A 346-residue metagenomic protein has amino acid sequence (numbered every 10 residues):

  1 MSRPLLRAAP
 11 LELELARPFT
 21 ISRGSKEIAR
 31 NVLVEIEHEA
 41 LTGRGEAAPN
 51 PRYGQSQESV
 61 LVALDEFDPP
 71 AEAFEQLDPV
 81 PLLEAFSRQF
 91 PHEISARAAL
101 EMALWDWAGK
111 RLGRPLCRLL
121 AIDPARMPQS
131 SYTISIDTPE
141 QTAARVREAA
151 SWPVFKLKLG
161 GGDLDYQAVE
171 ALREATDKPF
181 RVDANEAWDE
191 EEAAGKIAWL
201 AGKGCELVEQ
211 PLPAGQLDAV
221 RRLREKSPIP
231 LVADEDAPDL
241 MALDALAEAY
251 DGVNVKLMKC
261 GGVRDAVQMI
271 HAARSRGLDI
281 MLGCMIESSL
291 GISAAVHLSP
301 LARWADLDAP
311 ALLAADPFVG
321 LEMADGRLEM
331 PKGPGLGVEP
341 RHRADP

Functional and structural regions predicted by a protein language model:
M1-L15, N31-L33, E39, M285-P346: Flexible C-terminal active-site loop/helix
S2-P10, G24, I36-H38, T42-R111: Metal- or metallocofactor-binding catalytic centers and their adjacent structured scaffolds across diverse enzyme
S22-E27, P334: Short Gly/Pro-enriched turn/cap motifs at secondary-structure boundaries
V34, A40, L100, G113 (+6 more regions): Conserved, mostly hydrophobic/aromatic
G43-G45, P128-I134, P153-L157, F180-A184 (+5 more regions): Hydrophobic faces of well-ordered beta-strands that scaffold small-molecule active sites in alpha/beta enzyme cores
A108-G109, R173, R224, A273: A generic structural signal for well-ordered alpha-helical segments
R114-S227: Metal-dependent enolase-superfamily TIM-barrel catalytic cores that perform enediolate-based chemistry
G215-D308: Catalytic alpha/beta core domains of metabolic enzymes, predominantly
